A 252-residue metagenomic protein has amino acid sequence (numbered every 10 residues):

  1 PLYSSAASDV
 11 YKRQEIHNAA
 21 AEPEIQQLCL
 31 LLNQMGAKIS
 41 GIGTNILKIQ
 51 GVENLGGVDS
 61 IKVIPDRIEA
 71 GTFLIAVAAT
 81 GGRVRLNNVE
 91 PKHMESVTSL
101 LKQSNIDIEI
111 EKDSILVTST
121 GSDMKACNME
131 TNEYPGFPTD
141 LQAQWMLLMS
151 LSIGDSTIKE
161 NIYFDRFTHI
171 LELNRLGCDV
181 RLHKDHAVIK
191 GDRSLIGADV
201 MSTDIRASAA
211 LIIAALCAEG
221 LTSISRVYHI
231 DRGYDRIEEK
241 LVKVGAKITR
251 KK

Functional and structural regions predicted by a protein language model:
P1-A7, Y11: Single conserved hydrophobic/aromatic residue that forms the stacking wall/gate of nucleotide- or nucleobase-binding
D9, C29, N33-R67, A78-A79 (+3 more regions): Self-splicing inteins and homing endonuclease
K12-P23, M35, D59-V63, V84-N88: Flexible, glycine/proline-enriched loop segments at strand-loop-helix junctions that form or flank small-ligand binding
N18-Q26, L30, P91-E95, F164: Active-site glycine- and acidic-residue-rich loops that bind and position anionic ligands or nucleotide-like cofactors
I68-A70, T203-L211: Conserved phosphate/oxyanion-binding catalytic-loop motifs
G136-I189: C-terminal structural cap/anchor segments
R166-T168, I224-K252: Structural signal for terminal/edge beta-strands and the immediately following C-terminal loop/tail that closes
